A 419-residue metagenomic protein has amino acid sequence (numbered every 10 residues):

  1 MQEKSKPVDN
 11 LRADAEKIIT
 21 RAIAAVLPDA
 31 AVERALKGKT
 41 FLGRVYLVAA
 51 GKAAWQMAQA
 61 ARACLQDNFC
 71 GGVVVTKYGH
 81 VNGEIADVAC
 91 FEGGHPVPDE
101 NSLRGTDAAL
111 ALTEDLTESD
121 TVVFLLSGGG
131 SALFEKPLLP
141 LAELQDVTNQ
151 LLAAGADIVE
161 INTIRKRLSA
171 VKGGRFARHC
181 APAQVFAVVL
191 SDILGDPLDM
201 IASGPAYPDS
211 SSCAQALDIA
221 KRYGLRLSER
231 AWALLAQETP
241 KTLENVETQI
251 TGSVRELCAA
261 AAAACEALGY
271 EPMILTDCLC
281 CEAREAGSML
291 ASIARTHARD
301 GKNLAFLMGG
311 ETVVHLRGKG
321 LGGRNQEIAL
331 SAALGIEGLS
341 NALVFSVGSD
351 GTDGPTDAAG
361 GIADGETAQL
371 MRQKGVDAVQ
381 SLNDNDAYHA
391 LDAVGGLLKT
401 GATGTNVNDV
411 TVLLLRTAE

Functional and structural regions predicted by a protein language model:
M1-R44, V48, Q56, V81 (+3 more regions): N-terminal amphipathic/basic leader segments beginning at the initiator methionine
V48-A50, V73-T76, F124-G128, A187-I193 (+3 more regions): Short beta-strand segments
A60-N68, D87-C90, L110-E114, P137-Q150 (+4 more regions): A glycine- and small-aliphatic-rich helix-loop capping segment at beta-alpha/alpha-beta transitions that lines
V75-S119, V159-E160, I164-R165: Glycine-rich oxoanion-binding loops at beta->alpha junctions
P140-R226, L235: Internal gly/pro-rich beta-alpha loop/helix module that stabilizes soluble enzyme cofactors or their anionic handles
R165, A183-F186, P208-M289, I293: Accessory alpha-helical/coil subdomains and C-terminal extensions that flank or cap enzyme catalytic cores
G269-S346, G354-P355: Active-site segments that bind and position negatively charged phosphate/pyrophosphate groups
L330-E419: Internal helix-turn-beta structural module
